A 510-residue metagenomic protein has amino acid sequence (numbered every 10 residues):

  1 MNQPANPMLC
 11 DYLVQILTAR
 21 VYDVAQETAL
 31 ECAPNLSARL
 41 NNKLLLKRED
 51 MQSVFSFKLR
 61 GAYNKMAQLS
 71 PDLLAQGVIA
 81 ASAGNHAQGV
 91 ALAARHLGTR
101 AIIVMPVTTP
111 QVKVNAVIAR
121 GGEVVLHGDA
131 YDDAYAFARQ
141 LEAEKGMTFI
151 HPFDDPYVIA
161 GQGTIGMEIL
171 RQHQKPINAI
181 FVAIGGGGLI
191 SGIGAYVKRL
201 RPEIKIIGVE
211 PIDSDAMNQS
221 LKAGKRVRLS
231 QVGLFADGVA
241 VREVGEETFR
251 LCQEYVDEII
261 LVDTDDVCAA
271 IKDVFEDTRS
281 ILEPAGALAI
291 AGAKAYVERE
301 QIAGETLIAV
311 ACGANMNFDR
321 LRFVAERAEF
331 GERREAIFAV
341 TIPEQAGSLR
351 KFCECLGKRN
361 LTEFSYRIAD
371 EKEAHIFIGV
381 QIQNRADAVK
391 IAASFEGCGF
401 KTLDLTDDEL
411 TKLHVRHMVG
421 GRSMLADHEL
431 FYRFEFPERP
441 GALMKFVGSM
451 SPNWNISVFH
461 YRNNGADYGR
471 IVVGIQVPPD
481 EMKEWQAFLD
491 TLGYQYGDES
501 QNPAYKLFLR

Functional and structural regions predicted by a protein language model:
M1-A442, F446-R510: PLP-dependent amino-acid enzyme catalytic core
